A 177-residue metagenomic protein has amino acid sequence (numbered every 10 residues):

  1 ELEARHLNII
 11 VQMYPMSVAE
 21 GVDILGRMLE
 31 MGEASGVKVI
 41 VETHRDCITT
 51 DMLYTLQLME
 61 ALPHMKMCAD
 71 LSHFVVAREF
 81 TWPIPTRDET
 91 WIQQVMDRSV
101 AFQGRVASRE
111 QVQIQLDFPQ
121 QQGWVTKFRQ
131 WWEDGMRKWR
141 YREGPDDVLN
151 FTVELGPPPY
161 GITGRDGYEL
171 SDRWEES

Functional and structural regions predicted by a protein language model:
E1-D23, D147: Structural motif corresponding to the early beta-alpha repeats
L7-N8, C68, Q103, T152: Conserved beta-strand positions in the central sheet of alpha/beta enzyme cores
P15, V76-E79, V106-Q121, D147-G167: Flexible glycine/acidic-rich beta-alpha junction loops that bind and position SAM and/or redox cofactors in anaerobic
V18-G21, L25, T55, D88 (+4 more regions): Aromatic/hydrophobic pocket-lining residues that form the small-molecule binding cavity in soluble enzyme cores
G26-G36, A61-L62, R129-R137: Alpha-helix-loop-beta-strand connector modules within alpha/beta enzyme cores
G32-P119: Acidic/histidine-rich catalytic cores of soluble enzymes
R87-T90, W124-P145: A short, acidic, amphipathic alpha-helical segment used as a generic capping/interface helix at domain edges
R165-S177: C-terminal helical cap(s) of enzyme catalytic domains, especially alpha/beta-barrels
